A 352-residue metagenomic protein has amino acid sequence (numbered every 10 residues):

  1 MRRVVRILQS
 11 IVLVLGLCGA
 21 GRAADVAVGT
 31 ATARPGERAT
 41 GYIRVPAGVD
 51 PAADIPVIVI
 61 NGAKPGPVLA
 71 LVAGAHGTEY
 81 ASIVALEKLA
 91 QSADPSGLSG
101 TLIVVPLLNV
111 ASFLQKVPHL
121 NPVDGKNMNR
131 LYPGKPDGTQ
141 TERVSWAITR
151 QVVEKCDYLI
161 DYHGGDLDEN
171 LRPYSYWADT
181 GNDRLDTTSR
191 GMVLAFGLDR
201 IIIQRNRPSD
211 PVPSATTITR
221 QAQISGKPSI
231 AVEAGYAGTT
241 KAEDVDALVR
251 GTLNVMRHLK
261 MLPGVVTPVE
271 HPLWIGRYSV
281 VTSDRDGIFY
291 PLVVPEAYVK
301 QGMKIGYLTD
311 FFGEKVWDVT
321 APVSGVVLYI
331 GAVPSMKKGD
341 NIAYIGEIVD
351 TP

Functional and structural regions predicted by a protein language model:
M1-R2: N-terminal hydrophobic targeting signals that begin at the initiator methionine
V5, G21-P352: Structured catalytic-domain cores with a bias toward divalent-metal coordination
L8-G19: Bacterial N-terminal signal peptides
